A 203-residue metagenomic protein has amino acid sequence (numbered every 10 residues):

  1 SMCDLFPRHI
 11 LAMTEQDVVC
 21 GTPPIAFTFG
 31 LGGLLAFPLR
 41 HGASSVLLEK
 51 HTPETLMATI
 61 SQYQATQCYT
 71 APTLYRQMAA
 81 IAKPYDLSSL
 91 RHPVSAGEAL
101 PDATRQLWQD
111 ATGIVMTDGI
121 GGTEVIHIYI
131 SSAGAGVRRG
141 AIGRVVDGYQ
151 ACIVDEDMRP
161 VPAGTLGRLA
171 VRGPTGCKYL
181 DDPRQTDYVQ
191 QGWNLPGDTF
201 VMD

Functional and structural regions predicted by a protein language model:
M2-V18, I25-Q67, I81: Conserved AMP-binding/adenylation subdomain of ANL enzymes
R40-A43, A65-T70, A79-R138, Q150: Gly/Ser/Thr-rich phosphate-binding loop
K50, P72-T73, I120, G173: Short secondary-structure boundary segments
T52, T73-Y75, L100: Alpha-helix capping/helix-boundary segments
G97, G121, G143, M158 (+1 more regions): Active-site glycine-centered loops adjacent to acidic/histidine catalytic or metal-binding residues that shape
A135-I142, Q185-V189: Short, P/G- and charge-enriched loop/turn segments at secondary-structure junctions
P160-G164, R168-D203: Conserved ATP-binding/catalytic segment of the ANL
